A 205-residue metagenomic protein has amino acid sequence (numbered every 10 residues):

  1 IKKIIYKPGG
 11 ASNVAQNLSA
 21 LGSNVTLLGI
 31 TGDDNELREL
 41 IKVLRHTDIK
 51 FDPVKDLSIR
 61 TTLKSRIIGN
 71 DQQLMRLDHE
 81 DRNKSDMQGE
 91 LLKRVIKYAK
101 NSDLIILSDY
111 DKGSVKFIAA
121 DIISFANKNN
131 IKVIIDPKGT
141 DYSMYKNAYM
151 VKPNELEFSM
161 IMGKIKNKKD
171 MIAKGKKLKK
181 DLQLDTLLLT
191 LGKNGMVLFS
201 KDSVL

Functional and structural regions predicted by a protein language model:
I1-I4, D48, G69, H79 (+2 more regions): RNA-binding accessory domains that recognize and position tRNA/RNA substrates
I1-L63: Substrate-binding N-lobe of the ribokinase-like
L18, S65, I105-S108, N154 (+1 more regions): Conserved structural-core and active-site-/substrate-pathway-adjacent residues in large, well-folded domains of enzymes
S19-T26, K100-L104, K128, L182: Short, surface-exposed connector motifs at secondary-structure boundaries
T26-G29, D52, L104-I106, I134 (+1 more regions): A structural signal for isolated positions on well-ordered beta-strands in alpha/beta enzyme cores
P53-I59, R66-N101: Conserved phosphate-binding/catalytic loop of the ribokinase/pfkB sugar-kinase fold
S102-S114: Short acidic, glycine-rich surface-loop motifs adjacent to enzyme active sites
K112-L205: Conserved phosphate/ATP/ADP-binding segment of small-molecule kinases
